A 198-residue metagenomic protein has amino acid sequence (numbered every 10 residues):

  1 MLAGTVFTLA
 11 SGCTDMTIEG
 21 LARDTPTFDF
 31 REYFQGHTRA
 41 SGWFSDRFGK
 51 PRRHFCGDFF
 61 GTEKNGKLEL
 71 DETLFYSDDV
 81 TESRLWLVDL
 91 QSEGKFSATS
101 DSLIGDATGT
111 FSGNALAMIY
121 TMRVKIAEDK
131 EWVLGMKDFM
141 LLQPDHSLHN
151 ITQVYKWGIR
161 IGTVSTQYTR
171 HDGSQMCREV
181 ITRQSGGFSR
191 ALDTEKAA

Functional and structural regions predicted by a protein language model:
M1-L2: N-terminal export leaders
F7-T27: Bacterial Sec signal peptide processing site at the extreme N-terminus
T17-E19, G57, E63-K64, D138 (+1 more regions): Sequence-level preference for short, compositionally simple segments enriched in small aliphatic or small polar residues
A22-S41: Post-signal peptide N-terminal segment of mature Sec-exported envelope proteins
S41, D46-A127: Central antiparallel beta-sheet cores of small beta-barrel/beta-sandwich binding domains
P51-G57, E131-M136, R160-G162: Amphipathic hydrophobic-ligand
T108, L116-F139, D145-T152: Surface-exposed interaction patches
K137-A198: Glycine-rich, aromatic-bearing surface loops/beta-hairpins
